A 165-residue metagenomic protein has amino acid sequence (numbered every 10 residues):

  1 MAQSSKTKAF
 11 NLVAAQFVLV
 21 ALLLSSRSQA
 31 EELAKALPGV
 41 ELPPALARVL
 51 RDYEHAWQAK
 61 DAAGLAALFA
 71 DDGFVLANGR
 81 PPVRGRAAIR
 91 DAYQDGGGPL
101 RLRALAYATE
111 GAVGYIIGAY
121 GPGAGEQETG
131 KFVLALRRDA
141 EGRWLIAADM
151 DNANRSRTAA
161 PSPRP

Functional and structural regions predicted by a protein language model:
A2, Q16, S25-D71, T158-P165: Short, low-complexity N-terminal intrinsically disordered segments enriched in polar/charged residues
Q3-A15: Bacterial N-terminal signal peptides that target proteins for export
E31, T129-P163: Short beta-strand edge/turn micro-motifs at domain boundaries
Y53, L65-A66, G73, G85 (+3 more regions): Hydrophobic pocket/interface hotspot
F69, G79, A106-A108, A119-P122 (+2 more regions): A mature extracytoplasmic/lumenal domain signature
G73-V83, D95-G96: A short gly/proline-enriched turn/hairpin at secondary-structure junctions
V83-R86, R90-D91, L145-A147: C-terminal and inter-domain tail/linker signature
A88-T129: Surface-exposed, charged secondary-structure patches
